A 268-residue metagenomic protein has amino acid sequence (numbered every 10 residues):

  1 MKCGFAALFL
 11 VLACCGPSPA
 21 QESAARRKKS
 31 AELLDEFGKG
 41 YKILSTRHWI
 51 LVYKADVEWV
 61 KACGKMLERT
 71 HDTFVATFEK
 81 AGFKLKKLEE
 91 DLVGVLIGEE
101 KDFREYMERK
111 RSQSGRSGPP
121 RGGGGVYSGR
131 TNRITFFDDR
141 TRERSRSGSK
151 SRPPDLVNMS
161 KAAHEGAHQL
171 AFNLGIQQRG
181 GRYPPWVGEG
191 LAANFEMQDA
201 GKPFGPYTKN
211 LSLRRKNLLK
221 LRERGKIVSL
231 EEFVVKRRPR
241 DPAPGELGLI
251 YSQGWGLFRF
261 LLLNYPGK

Functional and structural regions predicted by a protein language model:
G4-C14: Bacterial N-terminal signal peptides
G4-F5, A31, F37-K39, R240-D241 (+2 more regions): Alpha-helical interaction segments
C15, G98, G225-V228: Short coil/turn linker and secondary-structure boundary residues
G16-A20: Sec/Tat signal peptide C-region and signal peptidase I cleavage site
E22-K29, L34, G38-P184, Q198: Juxtacatalytic substrate-recognition/specificity segment
R116-F136, V157, R179-K268: Acidic/His/Gly-enriched intrinsically disordered linker/tail segments that often contain short helix/coil "MoRF-like"
